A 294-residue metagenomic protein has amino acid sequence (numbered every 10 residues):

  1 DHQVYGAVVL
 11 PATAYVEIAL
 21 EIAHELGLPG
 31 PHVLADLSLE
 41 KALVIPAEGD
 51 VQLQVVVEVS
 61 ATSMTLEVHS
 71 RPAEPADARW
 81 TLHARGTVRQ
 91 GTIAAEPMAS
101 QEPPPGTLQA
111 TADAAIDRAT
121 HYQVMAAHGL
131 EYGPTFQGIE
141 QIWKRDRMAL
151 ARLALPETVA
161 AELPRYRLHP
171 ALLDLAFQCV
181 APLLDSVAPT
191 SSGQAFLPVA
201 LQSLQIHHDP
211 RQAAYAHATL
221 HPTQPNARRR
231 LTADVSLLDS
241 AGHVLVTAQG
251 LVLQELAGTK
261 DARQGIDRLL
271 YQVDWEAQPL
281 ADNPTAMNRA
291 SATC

Functional and structural regions predicted by a protein language model:
D1-R289: Acyl-thioester-processing domains in fatty-acid/polyketide/NRPS systems
